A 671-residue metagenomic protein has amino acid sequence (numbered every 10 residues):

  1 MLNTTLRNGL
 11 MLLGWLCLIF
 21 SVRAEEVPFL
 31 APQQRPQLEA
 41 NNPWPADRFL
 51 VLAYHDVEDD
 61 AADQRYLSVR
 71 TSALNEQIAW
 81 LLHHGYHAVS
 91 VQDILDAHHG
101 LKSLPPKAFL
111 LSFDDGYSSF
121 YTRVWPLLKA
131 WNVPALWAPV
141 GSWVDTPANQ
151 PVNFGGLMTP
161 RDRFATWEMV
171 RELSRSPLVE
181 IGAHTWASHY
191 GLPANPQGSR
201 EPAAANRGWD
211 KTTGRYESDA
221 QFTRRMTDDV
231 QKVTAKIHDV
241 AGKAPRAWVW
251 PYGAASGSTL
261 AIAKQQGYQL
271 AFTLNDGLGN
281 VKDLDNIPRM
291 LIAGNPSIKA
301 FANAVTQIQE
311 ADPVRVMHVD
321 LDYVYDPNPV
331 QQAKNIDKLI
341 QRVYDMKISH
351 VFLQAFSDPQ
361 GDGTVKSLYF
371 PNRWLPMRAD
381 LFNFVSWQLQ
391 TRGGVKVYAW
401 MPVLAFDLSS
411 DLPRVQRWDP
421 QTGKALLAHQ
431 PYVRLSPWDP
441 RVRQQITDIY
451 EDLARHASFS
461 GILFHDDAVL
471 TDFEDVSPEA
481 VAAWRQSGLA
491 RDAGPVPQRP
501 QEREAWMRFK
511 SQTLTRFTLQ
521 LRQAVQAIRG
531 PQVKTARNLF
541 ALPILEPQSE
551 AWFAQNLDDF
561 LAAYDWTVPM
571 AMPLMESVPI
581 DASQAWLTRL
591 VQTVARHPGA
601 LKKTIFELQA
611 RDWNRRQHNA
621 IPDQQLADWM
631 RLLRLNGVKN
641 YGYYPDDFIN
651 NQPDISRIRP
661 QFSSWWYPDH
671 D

Functional and structural regions predicted by a protein language model:
L52-D59, Q64, K107-F109, K129-A254 (+2 more regions): Metal-dependent polysaccharide deacetylase catalytic core of the NodB/CE4 family, i.e., the active-site-bearing domain
L74-V89, K334-P359, A457, F560-W566 (+1 more regions): Catalytic domains of carbohydrate-active enzymes, especially glycoside hydrolases
Y86-D96, M346-A379: Aromatic-lined carbohydrate-binding/catalytic grooves of carbohydrate-active enzymes
A138, H350-F352, L381-L426, L463-A468: Glycine-rich, aromatic-flanked loop segments that form ligand/cofactor-binding clefts across common enzyme folds
V144, R207-D219, V240-A244, A254-S297 (+1 more regions): His/Asp/Glu-enriched short active-site or ligand-binding loop at hydrolase and phosphoryl-transfer sites
P151-T159, D312-H318, V324-Q331, P402-A454: Active-site-adjacent "subsite" loops/lids of carbohydrate-active enzymes
S188, N195-F222, R342, Q421-D581: Polysaccharide-binding and catalytic clefts of secreted carbohydrate-active enzymes
L278, A563-D581, A600-H670: Substrate-binding cleft of secreted/luminal carbohydrate-active enzymes
